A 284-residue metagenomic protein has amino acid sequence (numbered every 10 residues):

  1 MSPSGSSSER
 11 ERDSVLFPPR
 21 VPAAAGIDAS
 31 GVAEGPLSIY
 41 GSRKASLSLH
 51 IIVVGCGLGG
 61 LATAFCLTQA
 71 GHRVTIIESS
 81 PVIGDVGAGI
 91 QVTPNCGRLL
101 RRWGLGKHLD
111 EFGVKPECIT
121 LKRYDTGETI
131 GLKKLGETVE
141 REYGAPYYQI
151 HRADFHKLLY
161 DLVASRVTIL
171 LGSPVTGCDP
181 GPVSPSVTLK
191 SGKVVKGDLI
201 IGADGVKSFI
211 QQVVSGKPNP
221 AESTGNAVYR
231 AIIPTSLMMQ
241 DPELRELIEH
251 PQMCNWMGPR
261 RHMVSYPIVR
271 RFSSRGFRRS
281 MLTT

Functional and structural regions predicted by a protein language model:
M1-R20: PEST-like, low-complexity acidic/proline-rich intrinsically disordered segments, predominantly at protein N-termini
L16-P18, A88-L162, D179, W256-M257: Active-site-adjacent segment of FAD-dependent monooxygenases/related oxidoreductases
S42-G59: Beta1/beta-strand and adjacent pyrophosphate-binding region of the FAD-binding site in flavoprotein oxidoreductases
H50, R73, S273: Residues at the starts of beta-strands that form the adenosine-phosphate
G59, V82, K207: Conserved Rossmann-like nucleotide-cofactor binding loop
T63-H72, L99-R102: A short, Lys/Arg-enriched amphipathic alpha-helix followed by its capping loop at the start of a domain
T68-A88: Glycine-rich FAD pyrophosphate-binding loop
T120, T126-I130, P146, H156-T284: Conserved FAD-binding catalytic core of PHBH/FMO-like flavoproteins
